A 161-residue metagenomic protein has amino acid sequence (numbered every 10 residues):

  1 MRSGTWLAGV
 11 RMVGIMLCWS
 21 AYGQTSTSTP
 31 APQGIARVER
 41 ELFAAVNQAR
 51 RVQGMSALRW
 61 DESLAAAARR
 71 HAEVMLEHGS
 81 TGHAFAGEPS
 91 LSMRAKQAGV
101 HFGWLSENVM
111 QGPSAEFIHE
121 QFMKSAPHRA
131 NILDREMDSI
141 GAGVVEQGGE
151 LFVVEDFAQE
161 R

Functional and structural regions predicted by a protein language model:
M1-V10: Bacterial N-terminal signal peptides that target proteins for export
G9-S20: Bacterial N-terminal signal peptides
S26, G34-M93, E136, I140: Short, well-ordered surface patches within globular domains
S90-R161: A well-ordered secondary-structure block
